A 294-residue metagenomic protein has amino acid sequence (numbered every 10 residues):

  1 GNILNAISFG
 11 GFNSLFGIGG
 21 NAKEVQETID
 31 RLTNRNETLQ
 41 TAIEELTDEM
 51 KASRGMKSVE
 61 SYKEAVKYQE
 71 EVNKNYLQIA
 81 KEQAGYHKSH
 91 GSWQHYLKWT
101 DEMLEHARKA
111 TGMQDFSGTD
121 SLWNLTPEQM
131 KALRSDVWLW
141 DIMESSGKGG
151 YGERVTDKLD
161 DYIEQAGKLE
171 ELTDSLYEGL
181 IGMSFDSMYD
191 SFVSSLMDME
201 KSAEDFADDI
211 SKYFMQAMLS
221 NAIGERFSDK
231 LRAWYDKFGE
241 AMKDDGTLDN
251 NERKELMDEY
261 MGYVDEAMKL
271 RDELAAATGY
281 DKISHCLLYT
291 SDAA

Functional and structural regions predicted by a protein language model:
G1-S291: Segments enriched in small hydrophobic residues
